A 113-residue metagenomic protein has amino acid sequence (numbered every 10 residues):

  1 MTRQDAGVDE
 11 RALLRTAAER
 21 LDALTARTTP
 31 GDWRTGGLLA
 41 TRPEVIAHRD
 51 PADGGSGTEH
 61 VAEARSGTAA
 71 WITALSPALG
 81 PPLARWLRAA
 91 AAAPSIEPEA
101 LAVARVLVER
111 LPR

Functional and structural regions predicted by a protein language model:
M1-A70, A91-R113: Extreme N-terminal leader/activation tails
A69-S95: Long, leucine- and charge-enriched amphipathic alpha-helices that form heptad-repeat coiled-coil/leucine-zipper-like
